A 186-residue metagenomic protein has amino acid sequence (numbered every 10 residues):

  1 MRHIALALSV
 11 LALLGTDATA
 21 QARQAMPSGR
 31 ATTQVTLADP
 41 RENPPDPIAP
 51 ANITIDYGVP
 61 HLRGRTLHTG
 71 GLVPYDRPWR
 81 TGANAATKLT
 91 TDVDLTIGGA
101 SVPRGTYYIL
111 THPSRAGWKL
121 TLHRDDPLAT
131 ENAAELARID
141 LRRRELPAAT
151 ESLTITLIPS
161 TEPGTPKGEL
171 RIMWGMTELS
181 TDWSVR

Functional and structural regions predicted by a protein language model:
A5-G15: Bacterial N-terminal signal peptides
T16-A20: Sec/Tat signal peptide C-region and signal peptidase I cleavage site
Q21-L72, P127-R186: Primarily secretory-pathway and cell-envelope proteins
R77-A129: Mid-length scaffold segments of soluble, non-membrane domains
